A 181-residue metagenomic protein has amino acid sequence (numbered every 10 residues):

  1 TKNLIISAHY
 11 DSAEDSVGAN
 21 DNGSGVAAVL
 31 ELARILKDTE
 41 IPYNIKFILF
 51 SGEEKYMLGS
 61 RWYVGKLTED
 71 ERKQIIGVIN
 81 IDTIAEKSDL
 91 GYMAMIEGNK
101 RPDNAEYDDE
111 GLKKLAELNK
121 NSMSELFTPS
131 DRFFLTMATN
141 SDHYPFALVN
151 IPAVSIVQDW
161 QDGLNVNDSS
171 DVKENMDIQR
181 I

Functional and structural regions predicted by a protein language model:
L4-I5, G77: Conserved beta-strand elements of the Class I
I6-Y56: Alpha-helical metal-binding/catalytic segments enriched in His/Glu/Asp
A13-D15, K87-L90, G163-N167: Short acidic/His/Gly/Ser-rich catalytic and metal-binding motifs that mark active-site loops of diverse hydrolases
G18-D21, G25, G52, N104 (+4 more regions): Residue-level preference for long, well-ordered alpha-helices that form the structural scaffold of enzyme catalytic
G52-S155, W160: Metal-dependent peptidase/peptidase-like ectodomains
W160-I181: His/Asp/Glu-rich mid-to-C-terminal helical/loop segments that flank catalytic regions of hydrolases
